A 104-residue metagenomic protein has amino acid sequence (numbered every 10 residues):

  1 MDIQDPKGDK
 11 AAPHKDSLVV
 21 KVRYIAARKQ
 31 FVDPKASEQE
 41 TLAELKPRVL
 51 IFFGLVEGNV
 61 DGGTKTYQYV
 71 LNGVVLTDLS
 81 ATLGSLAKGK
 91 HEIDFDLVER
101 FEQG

Functional and structural regions predicted by a protein language model:
M1-G104: Ubiquitin system architectures
